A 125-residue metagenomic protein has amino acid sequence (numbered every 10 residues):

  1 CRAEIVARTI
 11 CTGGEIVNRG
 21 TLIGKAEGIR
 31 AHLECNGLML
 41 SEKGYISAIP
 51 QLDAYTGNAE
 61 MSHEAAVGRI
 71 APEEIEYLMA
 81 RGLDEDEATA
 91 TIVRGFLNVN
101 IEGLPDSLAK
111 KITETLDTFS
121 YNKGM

Functional and structural regions predicted by a protein language model:
C1-M125: Active-site gating/interface segments in enzymes
